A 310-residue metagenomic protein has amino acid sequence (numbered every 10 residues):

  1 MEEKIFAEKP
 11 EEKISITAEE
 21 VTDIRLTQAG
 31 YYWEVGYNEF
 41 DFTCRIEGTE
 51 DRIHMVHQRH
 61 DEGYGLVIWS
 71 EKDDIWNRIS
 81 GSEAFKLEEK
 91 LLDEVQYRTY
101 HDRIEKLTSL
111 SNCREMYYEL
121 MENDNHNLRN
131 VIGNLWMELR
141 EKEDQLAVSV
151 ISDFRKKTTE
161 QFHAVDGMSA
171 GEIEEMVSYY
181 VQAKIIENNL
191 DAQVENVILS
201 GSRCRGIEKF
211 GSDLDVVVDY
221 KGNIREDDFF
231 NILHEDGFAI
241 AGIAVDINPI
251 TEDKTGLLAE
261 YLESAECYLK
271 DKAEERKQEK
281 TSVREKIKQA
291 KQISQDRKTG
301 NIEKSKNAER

Functional and structural regions predicted by a protein language model:
E2-V148, M168, E172-A183, D228 (+2 more regions): Gram-negative host-targeted secretion-system effectors, predominantly Type III and Type IV, recognized via long
E39-D41, G211-D215, A244, N307: Broad gene-expression machinery/nucleic-acid interaction feature
Y64, L146-S212, D219-E275: Catalytic core of pol beta-like nucleotidyltransferases
